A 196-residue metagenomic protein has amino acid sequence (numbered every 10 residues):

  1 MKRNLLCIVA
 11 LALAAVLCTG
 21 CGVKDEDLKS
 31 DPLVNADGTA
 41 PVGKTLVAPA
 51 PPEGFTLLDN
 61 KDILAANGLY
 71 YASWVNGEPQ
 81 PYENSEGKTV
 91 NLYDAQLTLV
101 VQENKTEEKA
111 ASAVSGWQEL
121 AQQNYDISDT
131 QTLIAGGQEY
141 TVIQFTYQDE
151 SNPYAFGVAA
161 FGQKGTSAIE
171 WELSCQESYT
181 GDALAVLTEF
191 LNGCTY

Functional and structural regions predicted by a protein language model:
M1-L6: Positively charged n-region of N-terminal signal peptides that target proteins for export
V16-G20: C-terminal motif of bacterial Sec signal peptides marking the signal peptidase cleavage site
G22-K24: Bacterial signal peptide processing site
D37, A66-S73, G136-Q144: Short, hydrophobic/aromatic-rich segments at coil-to-beta transitions
P51-N104: Secretory pathway targeting signatures of secreted, lumenal, and periplasmic proteins
F55, I169-Y196: Surface-exposed amphipathic alpha-helical segments
S73-W74, Y154-K164: Short, surface-exposed beta-strand/loop micro-motifs that present aromatic residues
S115-A159: Signature of long, low-cysteine stretches enriched in small and polar/charged residues
